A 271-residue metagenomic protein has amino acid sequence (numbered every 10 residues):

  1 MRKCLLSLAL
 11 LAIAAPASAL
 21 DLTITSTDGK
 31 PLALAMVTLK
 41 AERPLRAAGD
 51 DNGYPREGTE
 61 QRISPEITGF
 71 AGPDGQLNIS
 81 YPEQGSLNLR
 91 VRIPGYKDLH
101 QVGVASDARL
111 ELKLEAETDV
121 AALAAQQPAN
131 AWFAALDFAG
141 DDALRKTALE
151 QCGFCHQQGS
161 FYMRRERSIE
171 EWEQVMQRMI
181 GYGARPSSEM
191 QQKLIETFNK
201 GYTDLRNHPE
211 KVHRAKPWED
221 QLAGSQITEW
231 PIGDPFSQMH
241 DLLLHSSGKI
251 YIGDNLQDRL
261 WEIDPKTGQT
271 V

Functional and structural regions predicted by a protein language model:
L20-A33: Structural motif
R43-S80: Short, acidic Ser/Thr/Gly-rich low-complexity loop/linker segments typical of extracellular and cell-surface proteins
S64, V212-Q238: A short helix->beta-strand "capping" segment at the edge of beta-propeller domains
S86-G103: A short, solvent-exposed loop/turn motif at the edges and junctions of modular extracellular/periplasmic domains
V104-Q126: Extracellular beta-sheet/turn segments enriched in Thr/Pro/Gly and aliphatic residues
A148-G159, L194, F198: The canonical Cys-X-X-Cys-His
P235-S247: Beta-rich, blade/repeat-based domains predominating in secreted/periplasmic proteins but also intracellular
K249-I252: Conserved beta-propeller blade signature
